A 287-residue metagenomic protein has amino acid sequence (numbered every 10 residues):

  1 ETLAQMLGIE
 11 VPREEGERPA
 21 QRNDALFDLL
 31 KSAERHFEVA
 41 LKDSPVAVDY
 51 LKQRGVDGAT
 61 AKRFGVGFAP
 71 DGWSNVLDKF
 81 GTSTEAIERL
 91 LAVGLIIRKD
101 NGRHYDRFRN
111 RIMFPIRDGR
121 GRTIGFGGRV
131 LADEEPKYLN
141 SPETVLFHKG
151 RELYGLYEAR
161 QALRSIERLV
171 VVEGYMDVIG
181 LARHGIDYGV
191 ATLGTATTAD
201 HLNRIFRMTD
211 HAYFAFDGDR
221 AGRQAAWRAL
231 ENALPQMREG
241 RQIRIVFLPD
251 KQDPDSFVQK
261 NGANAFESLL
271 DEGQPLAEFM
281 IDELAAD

Functional and structural regions predicted by a protein language model:
L3, R18-A33, D49, P70-T209 (+1 more regions): Phosphate-handling DNA/RNA-contact segment within nucleic-acid enzymes
A4-G16, A61-K62, V66-F68, G72: Terminal amphipathic helices with adjacent charged low-complexity linkers/tails
Q21-K62: Non-catalytic interaction/clamp surfaces of large macromolecular machines
S32-H36, V46-Y50, G72-V76, D253 (+2 more regions): A general alpha-helix detector
T209-R223: A structural-propensity feature for long, helix-poor, extended segments
D219-I243, F247-P249: Phosphate/diphosphate-binding loops
G240-D287: C-terminal or mid-to-C-terminal helical accessory/interaction module adjacent to the motor/catalytic core
